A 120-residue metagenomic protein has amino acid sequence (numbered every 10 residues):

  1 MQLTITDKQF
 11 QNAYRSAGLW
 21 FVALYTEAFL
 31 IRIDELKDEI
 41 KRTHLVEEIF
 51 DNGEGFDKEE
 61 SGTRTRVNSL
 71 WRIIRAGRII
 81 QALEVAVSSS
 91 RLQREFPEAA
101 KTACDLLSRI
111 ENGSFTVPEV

Functional and structural regions predicted by a protein language model:
T6-F10: Long, compositionally biased low-complexity regions that are usually intrinsically disordered and enriched
Q11-T43: Short, amphipathic alpha-helical "recognition" segments used to contact nucleic acids or chromatin
T43, E47-D51: Residues within the helices of the helix-turn-helix
F50-T65: Short, basic interhelical loop/turn and adjoining N-cap of the next helix at nucleic-acid- or acidic-partner-contacting
V67, W71-I74: DNA major-groove recognition helix of helix-turn-helix
I74-S90: Short Lys/Arg-enriched helix C-cap and helix-to-coil transition segments that create basic nucleic-acid-contact patches
R94-V120: Helix-turn-helix/homeodomain-like alpha-helical modules used for DNA recognition and transcription-factor dimerization
